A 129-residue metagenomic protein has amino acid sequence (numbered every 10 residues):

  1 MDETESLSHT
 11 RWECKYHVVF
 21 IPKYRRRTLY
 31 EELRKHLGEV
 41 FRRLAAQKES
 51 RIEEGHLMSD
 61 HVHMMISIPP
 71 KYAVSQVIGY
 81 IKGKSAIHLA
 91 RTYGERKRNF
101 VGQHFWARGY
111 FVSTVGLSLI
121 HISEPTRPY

Functional and structural regions predicted by a protein language model:
D2-S6, L29, R43, H63 (+1 more regions): A compositional/biophysical signature of low hydrophobicity enriched in polar/charged and small residues
T4-H9, R51-G55, N99-F100: Short beta-strand/turn micro-motifs at beta-sheet edges
E13-K35: N-terminal presequence-like segments and adjacent domain-start helices
K15-V19, R51-V74, I78-I81, T126-R127: Histidine-centered divalent-metal-coordination microenvironment in nucleic-acid enzymes
P22, I66-I68, T114-L117: Short beta-strand-to-loop capping motifs
E32-S50, A86: Short amphipathic alpha-helical segments
A73-Q103: Mid-chain, well-packed structural core segment of small domains
I120-E124, P128-Y129: Single conserved hydrophobic/aromatic residue that forms the stacking wall/gate of nucleotide- or nucleobase-binding
